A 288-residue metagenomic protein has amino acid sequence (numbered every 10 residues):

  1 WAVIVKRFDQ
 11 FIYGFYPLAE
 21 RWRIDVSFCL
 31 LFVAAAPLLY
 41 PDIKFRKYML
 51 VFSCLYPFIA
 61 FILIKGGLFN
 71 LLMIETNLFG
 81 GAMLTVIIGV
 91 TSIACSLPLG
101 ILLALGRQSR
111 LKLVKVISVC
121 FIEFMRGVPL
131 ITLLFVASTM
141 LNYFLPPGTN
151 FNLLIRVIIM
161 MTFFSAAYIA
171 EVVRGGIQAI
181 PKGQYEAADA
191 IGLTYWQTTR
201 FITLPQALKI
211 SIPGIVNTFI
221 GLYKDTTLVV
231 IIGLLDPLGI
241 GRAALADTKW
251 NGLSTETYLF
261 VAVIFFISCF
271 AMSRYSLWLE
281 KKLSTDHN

Functional and structural regions predicted by a protein language model:
W1-N288: Transmembrane alpha-helices and adjacent helix-loop boundaries
